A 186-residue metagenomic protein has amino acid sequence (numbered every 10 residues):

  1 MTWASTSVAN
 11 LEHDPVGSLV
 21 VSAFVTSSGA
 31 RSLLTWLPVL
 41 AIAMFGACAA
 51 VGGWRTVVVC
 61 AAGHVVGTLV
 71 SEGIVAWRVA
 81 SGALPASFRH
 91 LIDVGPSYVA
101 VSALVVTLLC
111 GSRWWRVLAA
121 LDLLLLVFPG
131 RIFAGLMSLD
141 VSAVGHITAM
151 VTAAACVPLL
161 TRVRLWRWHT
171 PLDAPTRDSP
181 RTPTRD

Functional and structural regions predicted by a protein language model:
M1-G46, G53: N-terminal TM1-TM2 helical hairpin plus the immediately adjacent luminal interfacial "cap"
A30-S32, F88-L109: Membrane-interface loop-to-helix entry segments
L40-A47, V59-G63, A100-R113, A155-P158: Membrane-interfacial alpha-helical segments at the cytosolic side of multi-pass membrane proteins
I42-A62, G130-S142: Cytoplasmic juxtamembrane regions at transmembrane-helix boundaries
G53-L84: Hydrophobic alpha-helical transmembrane segments of integral membrane proteins
H64-G73, L123-L136: Aromatic-anchored segments of alpha-helical transmembrane domains
S138-A153: Loop-to-transmembrane alpha-helix initiation sites
L159-D186: Actinobacteria-biased recognition of intrinsically disordered, low-complexity terminal regions
